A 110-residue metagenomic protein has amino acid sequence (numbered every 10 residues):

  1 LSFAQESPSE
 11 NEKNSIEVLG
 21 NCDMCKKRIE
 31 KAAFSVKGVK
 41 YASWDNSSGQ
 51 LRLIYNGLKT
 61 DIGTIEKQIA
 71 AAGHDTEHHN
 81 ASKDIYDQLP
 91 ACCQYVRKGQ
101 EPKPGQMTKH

Functional and structural regions predicted by a protein language model:
L1-E10: Bacterial Sec-dependent N-terminal signal peptides
S9-V18, Y86: Immediate flanking context of iron-sulfur cluster ligation sites
S15-E17, S43, R52-I54: Generic structural detector for well-ordered beta-strands
I16-A33, A91-Y95: Short, thiol/selenol-centered motifs that function as redox-active sites or metal-ligating centers
I29-D45: Short acidic amphipathic segments
N46-P90, Q94: Mid-chain, structured segments of secreted extracytoplasmic proteins
Y86-H110: Short, low-order "capping/linker" segments at domain edges
